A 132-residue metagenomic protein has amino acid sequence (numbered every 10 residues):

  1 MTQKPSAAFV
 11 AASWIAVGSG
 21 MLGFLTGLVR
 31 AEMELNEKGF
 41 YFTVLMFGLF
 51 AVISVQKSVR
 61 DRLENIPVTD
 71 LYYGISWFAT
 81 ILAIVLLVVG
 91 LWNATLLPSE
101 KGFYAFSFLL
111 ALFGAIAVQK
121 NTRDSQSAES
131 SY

Functional and structural regions predicted by a protein language model:
M1-P5: Short, Lys/Arg-rich, polar N-terminal cytosolic tail immediately upstream of the first transmembrane signal-anchor
F9, V29-F50, Y72, E100-F106: Transmembrane alpha-helix entry/boundary detector in multi-pass membrane proteins
F9-G18, Y72-I81: Select subsegments of transmembrane alpha-helices in polytopic membrane proteins, especially boundary-proximal
G18, F42-S58, F78-I81: Core segments of alpha-helical transmembrane spans in multipass integral membrane proteins
S19-A31, I84-G90: Membrane-embedded alpha-helical segments in integral membrane proteins
S54, A111-S125: Membrane-water interface at the C-terminal end of transmembrane alpha helices
Q56-T69: Membrane-helix interface/capping segments
L87-G102: Membrane-helix boundary connector in multi-pass membrane proteins
